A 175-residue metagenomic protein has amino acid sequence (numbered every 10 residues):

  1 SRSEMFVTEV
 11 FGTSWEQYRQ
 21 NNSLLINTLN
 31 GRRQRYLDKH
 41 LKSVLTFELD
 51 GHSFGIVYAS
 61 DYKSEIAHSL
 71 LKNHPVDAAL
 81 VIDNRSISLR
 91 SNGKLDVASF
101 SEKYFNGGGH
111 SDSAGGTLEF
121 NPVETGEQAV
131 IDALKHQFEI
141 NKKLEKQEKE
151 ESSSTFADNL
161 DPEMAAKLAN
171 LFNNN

Functional and structural regions predicted by a protein language model:
S1-V44: Hydrophobic, aromatic-enriched interface-forming segments
N30-N173: Gly/His-enriched, cation/cofactor- and phosphate-binding structural elements
